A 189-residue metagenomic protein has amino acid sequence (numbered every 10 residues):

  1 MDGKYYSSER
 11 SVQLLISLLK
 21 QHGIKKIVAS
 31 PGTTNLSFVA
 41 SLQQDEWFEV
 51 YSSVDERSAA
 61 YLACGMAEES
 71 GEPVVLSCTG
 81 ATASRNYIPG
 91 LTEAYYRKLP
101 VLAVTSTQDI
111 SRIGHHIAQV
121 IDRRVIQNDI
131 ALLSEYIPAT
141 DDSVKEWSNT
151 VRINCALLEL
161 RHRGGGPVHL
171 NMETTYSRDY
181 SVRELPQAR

Functional and structural regions predicted by a protein language model:
D2-R189: N-terminal alpha/beta PP-like core and its mobile active-site loop of ThDP/TPP-dependent enzymes
